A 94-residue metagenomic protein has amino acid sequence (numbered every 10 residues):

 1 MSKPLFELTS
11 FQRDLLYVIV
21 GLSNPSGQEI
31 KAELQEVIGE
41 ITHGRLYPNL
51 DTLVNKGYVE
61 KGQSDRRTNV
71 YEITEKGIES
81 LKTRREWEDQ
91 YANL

Functional and structural regions predicted by a protein language model:
M1-L16, V20-L22: Short alpha-helical segments that sit at the start of domains
S23, G39: Flexible coil/turn residues that form the inter-helical turn or adjacent wing/linker of helix-turn-helix
P25-L34: Short acidic, hydrophobic short linear motifs in intrinsically disordered regions
L46-K56: Basic amphipathic alpha-helical segments that dock to polyanions
N55-D65, E72: Beta-hairpin "wing" of winged helix-turn-helix
R66-R85: Basic, amphipathic "hinge/linker" alpha-helix immediately C-terminal to the N-terminal HTH DNA-binding motif
K82-L94: Amphipathic alpha-helical dimerization/coiled-coil segments that flank or bridge DNA-binding/regulatory modules
